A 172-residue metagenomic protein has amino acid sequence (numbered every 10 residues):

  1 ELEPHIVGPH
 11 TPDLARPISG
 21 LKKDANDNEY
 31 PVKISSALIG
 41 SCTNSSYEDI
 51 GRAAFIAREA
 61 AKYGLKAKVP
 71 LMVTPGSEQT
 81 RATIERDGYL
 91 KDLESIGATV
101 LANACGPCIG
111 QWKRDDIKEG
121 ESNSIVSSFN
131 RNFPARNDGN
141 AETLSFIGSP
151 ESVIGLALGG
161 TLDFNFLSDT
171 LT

Functional and structural regions predicted by a protein language model:
E1-T172: Fe-S-dependent hydro-lyases/dehydratases of central metabolism
